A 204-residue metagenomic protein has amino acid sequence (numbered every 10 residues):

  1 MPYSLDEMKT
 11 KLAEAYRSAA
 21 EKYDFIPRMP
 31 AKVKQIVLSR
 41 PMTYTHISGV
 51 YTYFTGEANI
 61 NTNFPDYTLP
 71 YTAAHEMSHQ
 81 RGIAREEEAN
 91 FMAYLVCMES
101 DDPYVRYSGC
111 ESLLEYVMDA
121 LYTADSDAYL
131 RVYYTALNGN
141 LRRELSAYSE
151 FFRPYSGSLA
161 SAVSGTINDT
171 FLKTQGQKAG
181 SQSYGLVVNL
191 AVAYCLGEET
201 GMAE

Functional and structural regions predicted by a protein language model:
M1-S48, T52-G56: Contiguous, non-catalytic segments that form substrate-binding/exosite surfaces or channel walls
P2-D6, N59-N63, A74-R81, P103-Y104: Second-shell loop/turn segments in exported
L5-L12, L130, Y134, S156 (+1 more regions): Intrinsic-disorder-associated interaction segments
Y16-Y23, T62, M77, R81 (+5 more regions): Sec/Tat-exported extracytoplasmic proteins
Y53-E57, P65-L69: Extracytoplasmic
Y71-N90, Y94-L95: Active-site recognition of the HExxH zinc-binding catalytic motif
F91-E144: Active-site/pore-lining binding-face segments in mid-to-C-terminal subdomains
N140-E204: Pan-zinc metallopeptidase signature
